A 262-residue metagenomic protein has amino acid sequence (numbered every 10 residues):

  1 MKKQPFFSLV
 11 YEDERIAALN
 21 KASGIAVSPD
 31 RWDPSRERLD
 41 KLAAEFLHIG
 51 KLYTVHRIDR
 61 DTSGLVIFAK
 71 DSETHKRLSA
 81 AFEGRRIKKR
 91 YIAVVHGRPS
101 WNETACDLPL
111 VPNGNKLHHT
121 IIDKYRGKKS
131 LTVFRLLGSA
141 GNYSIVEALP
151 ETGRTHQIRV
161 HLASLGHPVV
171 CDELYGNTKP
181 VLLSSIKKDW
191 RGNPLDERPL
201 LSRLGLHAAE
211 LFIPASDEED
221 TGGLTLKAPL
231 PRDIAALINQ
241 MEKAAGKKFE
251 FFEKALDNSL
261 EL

Functional and structural regions predicted by a protein language model:
K2-R15, A22-S28, A163-L262: Pseudouridine synthases involved in rRNA/tRNA modification
N20, I67, A93, F134 (+2 more regions): Residue-level signal for inorganic ion chemistry
I25-K41, V95-S144, E173-L174, W190 (+1 more regions): Glycine- and acidic-residue-rich catalytic/RNA-contacting loop of pseudouridine synthases
S35-L39, F82-R90: A short alpha->loop->secondary-structure connector
H48-G84: Glycine/acidic-rich beta-strand-loop module
F68-K70, V94-H96, L149: Short hydrophobic/aromatic beta-strand micro-patches that form the beta-sheet surface supporting nucleotide- or nucleic
L78, R154-L162: Short beta-strand segments enriched for Tyr within beta-sheet-rich domains, predominantly fibronectin type III
N142-A148, I238: Short, solvent-exposed secondary-structure boundary/capping segments
